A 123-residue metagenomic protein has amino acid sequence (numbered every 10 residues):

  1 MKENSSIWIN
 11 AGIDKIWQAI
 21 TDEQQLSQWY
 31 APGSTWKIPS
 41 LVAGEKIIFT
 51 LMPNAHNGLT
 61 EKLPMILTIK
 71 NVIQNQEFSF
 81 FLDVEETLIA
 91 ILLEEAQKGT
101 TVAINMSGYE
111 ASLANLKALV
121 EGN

Functional and structural regions predicted by a protein language model:
M1-I38: Hydrophobic ligand-binding cavity/cleft-lining segments
K2-S6, I13, K46, P64 (+3 more regions): Intrinsic-disorder/low-complexity, polar/charged segments enriched in Ser/Thr/Lys/Arg/Asp/Glu/Gln
S6-N10, T68, F81, L92: Generic structural detector for well-ordered beta-strands
N10, T50-M52, K70, E94 (+1 more regions): A structural detector for beta-sheet-dominated domains
I13-D14, P39-A43, K70-N75, L92-T101: A short, structured loop/turn motif at beta-sheet edges
I16-W17, L26, F49, I69 (+2 more regions): Hydrophobic pocket/interface hotspot
K37-V84: Glycine-rich portal/gate segments that line the openings of hydrophobic small-molecule binding cavities
Q76-N123: Beta-strand/loop substructures that line and gate deep hydrophobic ligand-binding cavities in soluble
